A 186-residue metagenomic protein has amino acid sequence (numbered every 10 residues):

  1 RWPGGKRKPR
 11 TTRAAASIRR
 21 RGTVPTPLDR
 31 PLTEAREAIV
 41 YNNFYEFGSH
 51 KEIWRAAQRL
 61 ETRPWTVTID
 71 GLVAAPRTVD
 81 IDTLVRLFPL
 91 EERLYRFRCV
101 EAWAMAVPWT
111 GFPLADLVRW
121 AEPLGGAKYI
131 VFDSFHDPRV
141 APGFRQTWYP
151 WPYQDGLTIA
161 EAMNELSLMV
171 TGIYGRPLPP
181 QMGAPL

Functional and structural regions predicted by a protein language model:
R1-S17: N-terminal twin-arginine translocation
A14-L186: Structured, non-membrane catalytic/scaffold regions adjacent to prosthetic-group chemistry
